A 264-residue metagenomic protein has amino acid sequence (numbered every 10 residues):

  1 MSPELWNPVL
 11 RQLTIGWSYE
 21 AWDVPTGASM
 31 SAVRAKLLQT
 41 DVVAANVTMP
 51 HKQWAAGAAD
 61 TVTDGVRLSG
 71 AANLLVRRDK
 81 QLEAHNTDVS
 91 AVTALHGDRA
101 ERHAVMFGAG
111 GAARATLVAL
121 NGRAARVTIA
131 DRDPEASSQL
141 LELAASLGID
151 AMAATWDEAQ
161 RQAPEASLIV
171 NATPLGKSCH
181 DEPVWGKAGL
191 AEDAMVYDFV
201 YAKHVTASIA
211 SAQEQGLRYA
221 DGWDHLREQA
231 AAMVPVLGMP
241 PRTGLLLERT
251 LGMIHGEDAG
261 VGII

Functional and structural regions predicted by a protein language model:
M1-R99, K203-V205: Phosphate/diphosphate ligand-binding glycine-rich loop within oxidoreductases
S18, R102-H103, A125-T128, D150 (+1 more regions): Residues at the starts of beta-strands that form the adenosine-phosphate
W22, A130-R132, Y197: The conserved SAM/SAH-binding core of class I Rossmann-like methyltransferase domains, concentrating on the hydrophobic
N86-V89, H96-N121, D131-A136: Glycine-rich adenosine-cofactor-binding loop
A124-L147: NAD(P)-binding Rossmann-fold cofactor-contacting core
L147-A220: Rossmann-like adenosine-cofactor binding region
M195, F199-I264: Adenosine-phosphate binding glycine-rich loop
